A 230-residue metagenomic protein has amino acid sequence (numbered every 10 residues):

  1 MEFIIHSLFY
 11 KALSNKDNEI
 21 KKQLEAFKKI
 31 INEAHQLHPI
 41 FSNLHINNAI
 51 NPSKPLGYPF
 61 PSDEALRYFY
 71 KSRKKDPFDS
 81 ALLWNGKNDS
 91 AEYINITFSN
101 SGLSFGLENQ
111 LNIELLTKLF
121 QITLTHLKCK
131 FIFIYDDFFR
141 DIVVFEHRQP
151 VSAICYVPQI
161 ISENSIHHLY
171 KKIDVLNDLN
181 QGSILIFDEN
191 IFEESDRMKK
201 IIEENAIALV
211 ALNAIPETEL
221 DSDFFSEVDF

Functional and structural regions predicted by a protein language model:
M1-K11, D89-E108, N180-S183: Glycine-rich, often proline-containing surface loops adjacent to acidic residues and nearby aromatics that form
M1-S42, F139-F230: C-terminal interaction module
H6-L8, N47, S99, E108 (+3 more regions): A structural detector for beta-sheet-dominated domains
S14-G86: N-terminal low-complexity, intrinsically disordered segments
P55-F60, K87-S90, E108-N109, F139-D141: Short low-complexity stretches enriched in small and charged residues
S72-I96, A153-Y170: Generic detector of solvent-exposed, compositionally biased contiguous segments
N100-I160: Short helix-loop boundary/capping segments
